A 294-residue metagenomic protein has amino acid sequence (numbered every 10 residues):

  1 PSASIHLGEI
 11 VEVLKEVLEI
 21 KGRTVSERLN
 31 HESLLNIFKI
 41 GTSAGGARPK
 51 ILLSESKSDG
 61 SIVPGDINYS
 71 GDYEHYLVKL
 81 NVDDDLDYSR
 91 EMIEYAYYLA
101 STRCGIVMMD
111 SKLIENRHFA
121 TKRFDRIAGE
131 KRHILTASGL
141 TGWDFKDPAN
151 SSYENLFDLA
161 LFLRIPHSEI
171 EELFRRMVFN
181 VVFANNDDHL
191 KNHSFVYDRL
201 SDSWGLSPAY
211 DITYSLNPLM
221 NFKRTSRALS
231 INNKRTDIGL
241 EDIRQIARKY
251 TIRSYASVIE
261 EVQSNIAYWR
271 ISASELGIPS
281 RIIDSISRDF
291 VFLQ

Functional and structural regions predicted by a protein language model:
P1-L190, S194-Q294: Phosphate/dinucleotide-binding and metal-coordinating scaffold of catalytic cores in nucleotide-dependent enzymes
